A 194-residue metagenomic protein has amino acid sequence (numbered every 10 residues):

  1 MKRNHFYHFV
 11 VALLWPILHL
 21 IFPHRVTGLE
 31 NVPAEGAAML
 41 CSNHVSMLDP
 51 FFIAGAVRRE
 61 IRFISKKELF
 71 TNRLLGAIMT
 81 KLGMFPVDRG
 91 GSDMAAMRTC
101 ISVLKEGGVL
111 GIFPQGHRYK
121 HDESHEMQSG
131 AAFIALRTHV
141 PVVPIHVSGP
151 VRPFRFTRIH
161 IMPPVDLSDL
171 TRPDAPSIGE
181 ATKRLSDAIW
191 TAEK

Functional and structural regions predicted by a protein language model:
M1-K2, A95-K194: Non-catalytic C-terminal accessory region of glycerolipid acyltransferases and related lyso-lipid remodeling enzymes
R3-L14, T182: Onset of an N-terminal alpha helix
F6, A12, H19-L20, V32-G91 (+1 more regions): Catalytic core of membrane glycerolipid acyltransferases/transacylases, capturing the structured, soluble-facing
F22, R59, R155-T157: Residue-level signal for beta-strand positions within conserved beta-sheet cores that form or flank
G28: Short phosphate-coordinating micro-motif centered on Lys-Gly-acidic
